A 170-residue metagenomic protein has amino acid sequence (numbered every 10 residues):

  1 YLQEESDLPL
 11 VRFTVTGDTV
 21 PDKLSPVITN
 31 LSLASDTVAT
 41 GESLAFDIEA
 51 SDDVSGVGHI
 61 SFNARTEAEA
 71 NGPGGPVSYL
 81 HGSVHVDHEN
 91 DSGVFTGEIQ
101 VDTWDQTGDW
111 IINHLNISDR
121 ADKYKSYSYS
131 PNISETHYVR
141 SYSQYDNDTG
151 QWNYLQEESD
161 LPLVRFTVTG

Functional and structural regions predicted by a protein language model:
Y1-D7, A121-D160: Beta-sandwich strand segments
Y1-F13, P162-G170: Low-complexity/repetitive intrinsically disordered segments
F13-I28, F166-G170: Proline/serine/threonine-rich low-complexity linkers at boundaries of modular beta-sandwich domains
G17, S35-A39, F46-S55, T66-A68 (+2 more regions): Extracellular acidic, Ser/Thr/Pro-rich low-complexity tracts
S51-P76, G108-D109: Solvent-exposed loop/turn segments flanking beta-strands in beta-repeat/beta-sandwich domains
G72-N90: Solvent-exposed serine/threonine-rich low-complexity stretches and specific carbohydrate-binding patches
H88-Q100, Q106: Aromatic sugar-binding surface patches on proteins that engage polysaccharides or sugar-phosphate polymers
T103-N113, D122-Y124: Short glycine/proline/serine/threonine-rich loop/turn segments at secondary-structure transition edges
